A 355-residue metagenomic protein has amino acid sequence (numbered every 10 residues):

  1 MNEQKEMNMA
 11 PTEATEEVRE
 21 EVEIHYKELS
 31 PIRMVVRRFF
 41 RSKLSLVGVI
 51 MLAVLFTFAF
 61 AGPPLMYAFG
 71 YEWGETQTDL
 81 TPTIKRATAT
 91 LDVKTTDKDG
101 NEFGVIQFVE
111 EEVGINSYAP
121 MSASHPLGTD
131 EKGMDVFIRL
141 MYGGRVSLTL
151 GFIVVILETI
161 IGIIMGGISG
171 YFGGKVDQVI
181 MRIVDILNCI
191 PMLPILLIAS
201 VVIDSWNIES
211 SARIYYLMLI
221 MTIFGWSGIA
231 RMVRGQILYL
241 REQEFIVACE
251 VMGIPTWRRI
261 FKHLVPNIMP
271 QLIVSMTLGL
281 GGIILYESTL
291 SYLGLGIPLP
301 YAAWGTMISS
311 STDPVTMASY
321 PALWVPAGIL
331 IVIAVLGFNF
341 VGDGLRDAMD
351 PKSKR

Functional and structural regions predicted by a protein language model:
M1-T159, I163, G253, G296 (+3 more regions): Gly/Trp-centered helix-boundary motif
T129-R355: Alpha-helical transmembrane segments of integral membrane proteins, especially multi-pass inner/plasma-membrane
